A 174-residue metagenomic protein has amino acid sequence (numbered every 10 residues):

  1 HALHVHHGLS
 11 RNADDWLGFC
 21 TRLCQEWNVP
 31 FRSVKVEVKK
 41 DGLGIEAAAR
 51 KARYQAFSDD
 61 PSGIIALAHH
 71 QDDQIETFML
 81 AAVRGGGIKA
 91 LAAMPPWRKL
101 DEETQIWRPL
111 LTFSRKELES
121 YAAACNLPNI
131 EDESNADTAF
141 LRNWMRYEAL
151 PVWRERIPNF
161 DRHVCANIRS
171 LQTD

Functional and structural regions predicted by a protein language model:
H1-E148: Core alpha/beta nucleotide-donor-binding catalytic domains of modification enzymes
A139-D174: ATP/NTP-dependent adenylation/nucleotidyl-transfer catalytic domains that generate, transfer, or process NMP-activated
